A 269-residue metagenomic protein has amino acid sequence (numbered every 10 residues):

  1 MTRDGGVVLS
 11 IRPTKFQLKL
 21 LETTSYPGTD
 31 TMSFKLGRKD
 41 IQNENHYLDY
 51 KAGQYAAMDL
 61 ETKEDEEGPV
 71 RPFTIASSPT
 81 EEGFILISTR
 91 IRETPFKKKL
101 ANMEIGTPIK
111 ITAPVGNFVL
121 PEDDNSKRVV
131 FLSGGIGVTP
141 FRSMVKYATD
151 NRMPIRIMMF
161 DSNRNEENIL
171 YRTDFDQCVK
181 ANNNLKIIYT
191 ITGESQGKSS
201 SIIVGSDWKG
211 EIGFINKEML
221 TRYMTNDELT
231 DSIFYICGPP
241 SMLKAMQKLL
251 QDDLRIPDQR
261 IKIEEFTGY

Functional and structural regions predicted by a protein language model:
G5-T107, N163-N165, T190-E194: Ferredoxin-reductase
S10-T14, F160, N165-Y269: Reductase modules of NAD(P)H-dependent flavoproteins
G53, G137, P239: Short, conserved phosphate/pyrophosphate- and ester-handling motifs at nucleotide-, phospho-/glycolipid
A113-D124: A short, basic/flexible loop-to-alpha-helix module at the beginning of a structural domain
S126, D150-I157: Conserved S-adenosyl-L-methionine
R128-V130, M158, I233: Structural motif
V138-D150: Histidine-anchored nucleotide/phosphate-binding helix
